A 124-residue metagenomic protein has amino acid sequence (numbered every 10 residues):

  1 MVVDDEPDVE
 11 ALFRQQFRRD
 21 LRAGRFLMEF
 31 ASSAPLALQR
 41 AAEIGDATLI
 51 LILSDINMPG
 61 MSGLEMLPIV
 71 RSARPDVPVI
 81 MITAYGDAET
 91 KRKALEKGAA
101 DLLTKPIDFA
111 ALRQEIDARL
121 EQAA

Functional and structural regions predicted by a protein language model:
M1-R18, M28-F30, A34, I52: Conserved acidic segment of CheY-like receiver
S33-L36, S62-E65: Acidic catalytic/metal-coordinating carboxylates
D46-L53: Active-site beta3 strand of CheY-like receiver
M58: Receiver (REC) domain active-site loop signature in two-component systems and cognate sites in sensor histidine kinases
E65, S72, G86-D101, Q114: Alpha4 helix (beta4-alpha4-beta5 surface) of REC/receiver domains from two-component response regulators
K105: A Lys-centered signature of the CheY-like receiver
L112-A124: Receiver (REC) domain switch/output surface
